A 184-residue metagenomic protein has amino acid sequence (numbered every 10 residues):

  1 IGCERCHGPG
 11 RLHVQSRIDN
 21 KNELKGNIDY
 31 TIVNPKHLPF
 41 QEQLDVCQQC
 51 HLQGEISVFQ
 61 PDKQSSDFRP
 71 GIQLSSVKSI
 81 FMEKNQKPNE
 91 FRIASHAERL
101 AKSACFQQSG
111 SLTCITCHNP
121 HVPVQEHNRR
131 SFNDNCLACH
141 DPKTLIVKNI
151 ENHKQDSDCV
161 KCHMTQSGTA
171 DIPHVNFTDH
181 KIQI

Functional and structural regions predicted by a protein language model:
I1-I184: Primarily the internal scaffold of c-type cytochrome electron-transfer domains, especially repeated/multiheme c-type
